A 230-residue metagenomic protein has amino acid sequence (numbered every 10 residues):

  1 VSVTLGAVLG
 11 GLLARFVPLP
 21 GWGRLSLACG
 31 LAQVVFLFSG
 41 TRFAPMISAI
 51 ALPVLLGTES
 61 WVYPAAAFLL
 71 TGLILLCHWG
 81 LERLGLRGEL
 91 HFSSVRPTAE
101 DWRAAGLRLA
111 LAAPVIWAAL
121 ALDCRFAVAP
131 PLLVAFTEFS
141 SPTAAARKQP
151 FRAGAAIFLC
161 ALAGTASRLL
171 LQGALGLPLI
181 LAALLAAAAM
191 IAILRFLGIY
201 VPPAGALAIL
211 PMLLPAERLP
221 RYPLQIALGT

Functional and structural regions predicted by a protein language model:
V1-L12, L19-S26, L56-A187, A192-I193 (+2 more regions): Alpha-helical transmembrane segments and their membrane-interface boundaries that form or gate the permeation pathway
L25-G40, A49-L56, S60: A generic, well-ordered mixed alpha/beta core segment in the N-terminal half of proteins
S26-A28, A32, M46-I50, A112 (+2 more regions): Small-side-chain structural scaffolding
V35-M46, A144-R152, I193-A204: Membrane-helix interface "capping/anchor" motifs
I47-V54, P131-A135, G205-L213: Re-entrant/interfacial helical elements at transmembrane boundaries that shape and gate the permeation pathway
